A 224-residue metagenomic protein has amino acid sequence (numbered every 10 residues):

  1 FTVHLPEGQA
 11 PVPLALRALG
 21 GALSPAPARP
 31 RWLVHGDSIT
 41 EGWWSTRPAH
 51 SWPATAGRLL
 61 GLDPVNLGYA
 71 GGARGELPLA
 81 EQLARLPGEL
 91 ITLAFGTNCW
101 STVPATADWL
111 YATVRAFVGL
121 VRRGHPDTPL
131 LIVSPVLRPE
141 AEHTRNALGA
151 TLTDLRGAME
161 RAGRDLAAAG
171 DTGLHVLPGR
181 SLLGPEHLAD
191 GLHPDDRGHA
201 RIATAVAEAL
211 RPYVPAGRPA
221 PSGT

Functional and structural regions predicted by a protein language model:
F1-W32, A207, R211-T224: N-terminal secretory targeting modules
P30-P53: Catalytic nucleophile-elbow at a beta strand-turn-alpha helix junction centered on a G-D-S/GDSL motif, marking
I39-W43, P64-G71, N98-D108: Surface-exposed cleft-lining segments at the edges of enzyme active sites
T46-T55, D154-A162: Short, solvent-exposed amphipathic alpha-helices that sit in or adjacent to ligand/effector-binding or catalytic
P53-V65, R164-D165: Short helix-loop-beta junction
L77-T224: Alpha-helical cap/lid subdomain in secreted, periplasmic, or secretory-pathway luminal O-acyl-processing enzymes
